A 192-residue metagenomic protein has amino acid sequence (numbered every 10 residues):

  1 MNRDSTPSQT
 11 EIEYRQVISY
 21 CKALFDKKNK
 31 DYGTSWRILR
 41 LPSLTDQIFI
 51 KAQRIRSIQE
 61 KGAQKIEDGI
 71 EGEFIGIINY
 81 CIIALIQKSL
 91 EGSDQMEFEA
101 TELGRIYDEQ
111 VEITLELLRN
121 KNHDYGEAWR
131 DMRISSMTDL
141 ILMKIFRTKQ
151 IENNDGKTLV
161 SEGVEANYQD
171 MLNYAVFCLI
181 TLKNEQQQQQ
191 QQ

Functional and structural regions predicted by a protein language model:
M1-Q192: Intrinsically disordered, low-complexity regulatory regions that flank transcription factor DNA-binding cores
